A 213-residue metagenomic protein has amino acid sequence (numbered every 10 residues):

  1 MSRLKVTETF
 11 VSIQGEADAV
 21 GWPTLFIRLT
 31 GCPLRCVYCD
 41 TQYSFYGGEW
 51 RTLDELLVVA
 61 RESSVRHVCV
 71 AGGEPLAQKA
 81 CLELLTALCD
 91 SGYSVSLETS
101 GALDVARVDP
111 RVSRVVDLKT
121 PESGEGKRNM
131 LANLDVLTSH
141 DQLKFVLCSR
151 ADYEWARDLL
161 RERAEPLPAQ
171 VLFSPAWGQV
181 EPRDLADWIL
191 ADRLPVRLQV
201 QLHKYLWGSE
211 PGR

Functional and structural regions predicted by a protein language model:
M1, C32-L34, V59-E62, L131-D135 (+1 more regions): Short amphipathic alpha-helical segments, especially helix-boundary/capping motifs
M1-T30, L34-Y38, L190-Q199, K204-G208: Flexible, acidic/Gly-rich N-terminal and inter-domain linker regions that tether and position cofactor-handling modules
R3, A17, W22, V58 (+5 more regions): Homeobox/homeodomain signature
L4-V11, P23-F26, L34-S113: Conserved Radical SAM active-site core
A77-R213: Conserved AdoMet/S-adenosylmethionine-binding subsite of the radical SAM
